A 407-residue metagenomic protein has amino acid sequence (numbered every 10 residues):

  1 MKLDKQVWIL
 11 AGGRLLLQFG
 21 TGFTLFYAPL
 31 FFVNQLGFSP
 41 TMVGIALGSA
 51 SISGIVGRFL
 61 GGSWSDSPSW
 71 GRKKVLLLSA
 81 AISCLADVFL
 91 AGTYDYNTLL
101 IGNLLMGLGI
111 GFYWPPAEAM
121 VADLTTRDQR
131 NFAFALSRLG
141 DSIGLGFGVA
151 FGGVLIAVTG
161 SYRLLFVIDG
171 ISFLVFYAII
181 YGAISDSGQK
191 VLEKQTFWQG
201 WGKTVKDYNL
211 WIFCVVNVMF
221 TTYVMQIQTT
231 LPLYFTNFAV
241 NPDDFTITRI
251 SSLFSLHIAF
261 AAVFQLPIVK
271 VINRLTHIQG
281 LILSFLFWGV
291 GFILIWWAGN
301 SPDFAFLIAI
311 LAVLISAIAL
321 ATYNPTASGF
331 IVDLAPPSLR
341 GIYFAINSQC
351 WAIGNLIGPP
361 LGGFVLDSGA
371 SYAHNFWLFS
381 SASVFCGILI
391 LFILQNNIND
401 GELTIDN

Functional and structural regions predicted by a protein language model:
M1-D4, S185-V215, D406: Juxtamembrane intracellular "pre-TM" segments in multi-pass secondary transporters
K2-S51, W211-I212, V216, F220-D244 (+1 more regions): Helix-loop boundary and gating motifs at the non-cytosolic
G57-G92: Conserved MFS/SLC helix-loop-helix module at the cytosolic interface between two early adjacent transmembrane helices
G57-W70, F264-H277, L366: Helix-to-loop junctions at the C-terminal end of transmembrane segments in multipass secondary transporters
K74-V88, Q279-L294: Structural signature of the two symmetry-related core transmembrane helices
L104-D141: Cytoplasmic helix-loop-helix junction between adjacent transmembrane helices in 12-TM secondary transporters
A157-I171, L366-V384: A membrane-interface helix-boundary motif in multi-pass transporters
I171-Q189, I390-Q395: C-terminal membrane-cytosol helix-exit motif in multi-pass small-molecule transporters
